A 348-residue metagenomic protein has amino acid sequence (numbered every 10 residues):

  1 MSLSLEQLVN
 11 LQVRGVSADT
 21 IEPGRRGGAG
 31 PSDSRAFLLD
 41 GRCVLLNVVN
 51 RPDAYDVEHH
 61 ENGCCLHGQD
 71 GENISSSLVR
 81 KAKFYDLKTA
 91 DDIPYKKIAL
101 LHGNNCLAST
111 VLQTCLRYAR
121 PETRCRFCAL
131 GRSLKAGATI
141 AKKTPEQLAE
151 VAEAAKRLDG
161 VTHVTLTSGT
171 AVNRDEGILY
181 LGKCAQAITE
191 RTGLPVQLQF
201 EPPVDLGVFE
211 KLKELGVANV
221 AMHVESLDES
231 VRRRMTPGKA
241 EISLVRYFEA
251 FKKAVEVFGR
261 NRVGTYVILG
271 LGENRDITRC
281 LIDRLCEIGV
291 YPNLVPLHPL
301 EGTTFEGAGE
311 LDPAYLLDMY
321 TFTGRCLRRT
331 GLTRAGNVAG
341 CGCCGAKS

Functional and structural regions predicted by a protein language model:
M1-G68, K83, K253, V257 (+1 more regions): Auxiliary Fe-S-binding modules of radical SAM enzymes
R42-R126, G131-I140, A335-S348: N-terminal [4Fe-4S]-dependent radical SAM core
L112, T167-A171, I268-G270: Short strand-loop junctions, especially beta-strand C-caps/beta-turns that link beta-sheets to coils or alpha-helices
L116, A171-R174, N274: Short acidic, S/G/P-rich loop/turn micro-motifs used as interaction or catalytic elements
R124, D159-T162, G216, G259 (+1 more regions): Short loop/turn motifs at secondary-structure junctions
A129-L148, A154-V208, L212, V217-A250 (+2 more regions): Core AdoMet radical
Q197-P203, F251-D276, V295-G302: Conserved strand-turn element in the central/C-terminal portion of the radical SAM core barrel that lines
V204-L215, L269-E287, C343-A346: Catalytic cores of alpha/beta
